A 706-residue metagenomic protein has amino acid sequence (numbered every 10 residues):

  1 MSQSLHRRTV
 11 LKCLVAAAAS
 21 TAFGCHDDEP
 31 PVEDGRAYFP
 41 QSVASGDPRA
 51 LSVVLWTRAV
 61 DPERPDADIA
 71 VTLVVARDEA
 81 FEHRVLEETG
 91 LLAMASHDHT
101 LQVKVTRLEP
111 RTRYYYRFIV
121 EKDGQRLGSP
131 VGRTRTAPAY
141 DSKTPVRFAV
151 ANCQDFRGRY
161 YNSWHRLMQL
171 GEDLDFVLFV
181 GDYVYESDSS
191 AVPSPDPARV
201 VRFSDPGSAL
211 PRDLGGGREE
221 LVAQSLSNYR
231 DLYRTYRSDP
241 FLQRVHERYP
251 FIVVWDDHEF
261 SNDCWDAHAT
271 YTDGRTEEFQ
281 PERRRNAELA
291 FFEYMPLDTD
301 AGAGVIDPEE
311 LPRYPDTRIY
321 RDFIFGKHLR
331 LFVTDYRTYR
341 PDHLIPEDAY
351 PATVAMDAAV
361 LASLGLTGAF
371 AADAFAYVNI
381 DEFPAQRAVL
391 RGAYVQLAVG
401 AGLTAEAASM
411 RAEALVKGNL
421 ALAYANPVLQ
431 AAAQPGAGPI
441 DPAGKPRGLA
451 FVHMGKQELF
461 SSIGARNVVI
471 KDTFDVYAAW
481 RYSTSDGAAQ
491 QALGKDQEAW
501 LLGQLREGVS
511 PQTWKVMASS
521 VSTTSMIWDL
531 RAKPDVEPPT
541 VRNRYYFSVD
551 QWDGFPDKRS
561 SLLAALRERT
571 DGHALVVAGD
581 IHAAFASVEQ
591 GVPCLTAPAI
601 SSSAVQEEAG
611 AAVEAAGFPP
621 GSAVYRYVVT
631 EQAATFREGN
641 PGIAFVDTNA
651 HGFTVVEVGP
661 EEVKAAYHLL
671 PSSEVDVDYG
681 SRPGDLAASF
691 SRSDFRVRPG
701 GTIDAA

Functional and structural regions predicted by a protein language model:
M1-A18: N-terminal secretory signal peptides and thylakoid transit peptides that target proteins across membranes
H26-K104, L108-A706: Long, structured stretches of catalytic cores involved in phosphate-ester chemistry, encompassing
